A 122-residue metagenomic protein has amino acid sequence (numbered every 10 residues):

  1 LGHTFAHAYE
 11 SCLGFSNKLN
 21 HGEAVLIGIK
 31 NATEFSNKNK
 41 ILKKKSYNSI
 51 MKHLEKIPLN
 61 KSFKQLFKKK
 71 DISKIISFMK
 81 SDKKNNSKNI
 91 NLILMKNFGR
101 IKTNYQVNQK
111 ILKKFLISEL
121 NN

Functional and structural regions predicted by a protein language model:
L1-S73: Active-site segments that bind and position negatively charged phosphate/pyrophosphate groups
I41-N122: C-terminal charged capping/lid subdomain of soluble metabolic enzymes
